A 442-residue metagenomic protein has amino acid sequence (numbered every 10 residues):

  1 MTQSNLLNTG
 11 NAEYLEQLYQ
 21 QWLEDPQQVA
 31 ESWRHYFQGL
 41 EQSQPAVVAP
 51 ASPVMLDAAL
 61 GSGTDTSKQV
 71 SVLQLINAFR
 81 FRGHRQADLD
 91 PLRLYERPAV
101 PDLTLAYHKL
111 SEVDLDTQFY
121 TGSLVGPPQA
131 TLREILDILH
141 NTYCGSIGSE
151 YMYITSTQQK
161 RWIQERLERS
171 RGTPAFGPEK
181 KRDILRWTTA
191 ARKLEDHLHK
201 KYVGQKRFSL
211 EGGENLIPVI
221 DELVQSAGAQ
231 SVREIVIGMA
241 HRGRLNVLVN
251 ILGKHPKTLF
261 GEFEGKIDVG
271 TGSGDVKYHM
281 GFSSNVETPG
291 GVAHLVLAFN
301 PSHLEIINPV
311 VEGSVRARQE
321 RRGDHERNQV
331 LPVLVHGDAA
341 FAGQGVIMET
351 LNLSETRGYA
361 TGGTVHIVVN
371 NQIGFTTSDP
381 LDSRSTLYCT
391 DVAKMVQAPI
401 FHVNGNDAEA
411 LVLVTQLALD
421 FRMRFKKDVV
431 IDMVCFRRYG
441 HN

Functional and structural regions predicted by a protein language model:
M1-L40: Subset of Sec-pathway N-terminal targeting signals
N5-N8, L23, G61-D65, V125-Q129 (+6 more regions): Hydrophobic alpha-helical scaffolding
Y36-G39, L92-R97, M239-V247, V369-Q372 (+1 more regions): A glycine-rich phosphate-binding loop feature that marks nucleotide/adenosyl-phosphate handling sites
S43-L216, V232: Extended, charge-enriched "interface" segments that sit outside catalytic cores
V72-Q74, G122, D137, R171 (+4 more regions): Short alpha-helical segments and helix-capping/turn motifs at coil-helix boundaries
T117, T121-A130, N141, T258-K266 (+4 more regions): Phosphate/diphosphate-binding loops
H197-K257: Active-site pocket-lining segments that scaffold enzyme catalytic pockets across diverse folds
R233-G405: Cofactor-binding active-site loop characterized by glycine-rich and histidine/acidic residues
